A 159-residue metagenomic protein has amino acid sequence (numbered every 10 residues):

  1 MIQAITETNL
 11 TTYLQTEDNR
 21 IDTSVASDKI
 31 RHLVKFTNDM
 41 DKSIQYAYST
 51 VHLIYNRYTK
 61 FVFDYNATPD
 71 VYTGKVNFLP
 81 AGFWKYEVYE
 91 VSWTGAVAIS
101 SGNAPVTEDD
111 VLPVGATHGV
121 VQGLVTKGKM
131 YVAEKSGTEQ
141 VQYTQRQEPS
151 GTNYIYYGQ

Functional and structural regions predicted by a protein language model:
M1-Y48: N-terminal "first-domain core" detector
K29, N56-Y58, A81-F83: Short connector loops at helix/strand junctions that flank enzyme active sites, especially segments positioning acidic
D41-Q45, P69-Y72, W93-A98: Short, surface-exposed beta-strand/loop "edge" segments at domain boundaries and coil↔beta transitions
S43-T59: Solvent-exposed serine/threonine-rich low-complexity stretches and specific carbohydrate-binding patches
Y65-N77: Ser/Thr/Asn(+Pro)-rich, low-complexity disordered segments
V76-E134: Internal, hydrophobic beta-strand segments that form the core of beta-sheet-rich folds
T117-Q159: Compositionally biased low-complexity segments at domain edges in trafficked proteins and select soluble regulators
